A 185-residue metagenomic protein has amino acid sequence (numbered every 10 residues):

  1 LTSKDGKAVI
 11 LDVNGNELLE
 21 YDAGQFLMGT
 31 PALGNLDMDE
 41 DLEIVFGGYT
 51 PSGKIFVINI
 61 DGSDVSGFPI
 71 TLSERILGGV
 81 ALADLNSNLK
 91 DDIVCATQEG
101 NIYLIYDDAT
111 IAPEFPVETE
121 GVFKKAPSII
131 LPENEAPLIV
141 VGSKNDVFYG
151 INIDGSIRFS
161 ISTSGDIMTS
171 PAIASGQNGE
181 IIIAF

Functional and structural regions predicted by a protein language model:
L1-F185: Extracytoplasmic/lumenal domain signature
